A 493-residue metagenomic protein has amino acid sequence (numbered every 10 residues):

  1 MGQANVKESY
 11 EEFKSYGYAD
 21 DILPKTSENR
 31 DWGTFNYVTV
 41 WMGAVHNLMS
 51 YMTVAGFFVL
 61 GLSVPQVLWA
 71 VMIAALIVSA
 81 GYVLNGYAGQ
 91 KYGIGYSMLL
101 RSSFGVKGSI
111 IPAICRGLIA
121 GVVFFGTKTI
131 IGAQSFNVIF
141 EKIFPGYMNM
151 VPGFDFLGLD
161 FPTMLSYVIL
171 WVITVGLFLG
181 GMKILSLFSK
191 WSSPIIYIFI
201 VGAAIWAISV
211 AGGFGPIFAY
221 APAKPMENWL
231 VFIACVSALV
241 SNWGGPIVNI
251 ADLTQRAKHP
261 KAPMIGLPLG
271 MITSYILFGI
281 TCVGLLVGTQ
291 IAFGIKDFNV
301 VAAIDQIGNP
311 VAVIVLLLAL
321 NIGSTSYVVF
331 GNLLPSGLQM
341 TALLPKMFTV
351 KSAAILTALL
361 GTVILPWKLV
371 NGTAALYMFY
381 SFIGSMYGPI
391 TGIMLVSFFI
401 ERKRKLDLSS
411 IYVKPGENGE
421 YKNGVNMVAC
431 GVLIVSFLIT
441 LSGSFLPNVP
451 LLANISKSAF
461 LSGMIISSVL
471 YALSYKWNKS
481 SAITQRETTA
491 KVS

Functional and structural regions predicted by a protein language model:
M1-V64, L76, V201, P225-V236 (+2 more regions): Membrane-interface "cap" regions at the ends of multi-pass membrane proteins
T34-Y51, S166-I173, A207-A211, A221-L285 (+3 more regions): Hydrophobic, membrane-embedded alpha-helices of multi-pass small-molecule transporters
N47-S50, I73-G81, R116-K128, I195-S209 (+4 more regions): Selective recognition of specific alpha-helical transmembrane segments in multi-pass small-molecule
V71-F104, R116-I130, L285-T289, T325 (+1 more regions): Juxtamembrane transmembrane-helix boundary signature
A113-I114, F140-L179, I195-A204, V231-I250 (+3 more regions): Transmembrane alpha-helical segments of multi-pass small-molecule transport proteins
T129, A133-K142, I195-A221, L239-W243 (+3 more regions): Hydrophobic alpha-helical segments and their helix-loop junctions in multi-pass secondary transporters
I130-A133, L165-S209, L267-M271, F379-G388 (+1 more regions): Membrane-interface loop-to-helix entry segments
I390-L473, W477, T484-T488: C-terminal membrane-solvent junction of multi-pass transporters and transport-like membrane proteins
